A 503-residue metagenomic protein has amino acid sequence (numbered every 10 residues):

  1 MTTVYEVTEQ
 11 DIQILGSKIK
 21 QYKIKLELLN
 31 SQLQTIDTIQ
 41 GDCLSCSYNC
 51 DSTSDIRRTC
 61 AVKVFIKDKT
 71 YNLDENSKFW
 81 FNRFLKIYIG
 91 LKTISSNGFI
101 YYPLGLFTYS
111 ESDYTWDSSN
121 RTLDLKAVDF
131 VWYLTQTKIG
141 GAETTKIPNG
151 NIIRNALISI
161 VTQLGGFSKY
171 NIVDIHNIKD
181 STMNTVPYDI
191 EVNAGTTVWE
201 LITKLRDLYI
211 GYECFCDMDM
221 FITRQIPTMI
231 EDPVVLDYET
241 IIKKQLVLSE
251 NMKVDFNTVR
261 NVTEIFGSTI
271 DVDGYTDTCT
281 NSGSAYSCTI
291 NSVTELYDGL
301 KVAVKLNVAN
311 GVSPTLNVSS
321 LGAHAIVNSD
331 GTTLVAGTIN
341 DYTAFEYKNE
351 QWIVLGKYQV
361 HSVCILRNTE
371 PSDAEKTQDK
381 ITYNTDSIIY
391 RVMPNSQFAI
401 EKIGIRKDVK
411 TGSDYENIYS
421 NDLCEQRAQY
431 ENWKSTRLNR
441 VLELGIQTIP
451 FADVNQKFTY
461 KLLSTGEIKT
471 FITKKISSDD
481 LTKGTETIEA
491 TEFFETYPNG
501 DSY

Functional and structural regions predicted by a protein language model:
M1-L44: Polar/acidic, low-complexity leader/linker segments enriched in S/T/G and N/D
T2-V4, Q10-I12, K69-N171, V354-Q359 (+2 more regions): Surface-exposed cap/loop segments at beta↔alpha junctions
G41, I89-A127, F215-D217, Q456-T491: Short beta-strand and beta-hairpin "edge-sheet" elements
C46-W80, N193-G195, E200, D207-Y212 (+2 more regions): An acidic/polar, Gly/Ser/Thr-rich interaction patch typically located in mid-to-C-terminal regions of proteins
N76-S95, L296-A303, P450-K461: Short coil-to-beta transition motif at edge beta-strands of beta-rich domains
D117-D255, T269, Y419: Charged- and aromatic-enriched interaction segments used to assemble and dock large macromolecular complexes
V272-G322, I353: Exposed extracellular interaction/assembly regions and N-terminal maturation sites
A309-Y358: Acidic, glycine/polar-enriched metal-coordinating patches/loops that mediate binding to polyanionic ligands
